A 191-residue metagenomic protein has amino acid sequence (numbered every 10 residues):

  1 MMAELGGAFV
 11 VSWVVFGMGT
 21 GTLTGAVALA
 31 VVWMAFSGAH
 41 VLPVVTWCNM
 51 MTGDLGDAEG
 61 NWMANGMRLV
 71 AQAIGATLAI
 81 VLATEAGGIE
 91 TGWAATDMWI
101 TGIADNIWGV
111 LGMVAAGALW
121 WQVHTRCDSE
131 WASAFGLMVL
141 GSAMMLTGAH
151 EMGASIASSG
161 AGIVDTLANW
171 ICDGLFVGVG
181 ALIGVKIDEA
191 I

Functional and structural regions predicted by a protein language model:
M1-I191: Membrane-interface helix-loop junctions and terminal tails of multi-pass membrane proteins
